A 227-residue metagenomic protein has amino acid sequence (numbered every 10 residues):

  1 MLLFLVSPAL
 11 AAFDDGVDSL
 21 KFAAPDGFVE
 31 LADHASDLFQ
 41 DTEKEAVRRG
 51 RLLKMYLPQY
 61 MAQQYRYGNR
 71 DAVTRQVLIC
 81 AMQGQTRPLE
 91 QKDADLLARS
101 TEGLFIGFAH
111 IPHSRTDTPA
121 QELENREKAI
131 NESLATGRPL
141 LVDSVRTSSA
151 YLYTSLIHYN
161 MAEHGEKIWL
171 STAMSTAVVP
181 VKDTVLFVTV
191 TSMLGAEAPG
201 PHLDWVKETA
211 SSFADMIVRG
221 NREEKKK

Functional and structural regions predicted by a protein language model:
M1-P8: Bacterial N-terminal signal peptides
A9-F13: Boundary at the C-terminal end of the N-terminal hydrophobic targeting segment
L20, A24-A32, F213: Short conserved aromatic/hydrophobic patches within beta-strands of well-structured domains
A23-G27, V145-A150, V178-V185: Short, solvent-exposed coil/turn segments at beta-strand boundaries
A24-D26, H34-A35, S155-Y159, V190-S192: A mature extracytoplasmic/lumenal domain signature
V29-I111: Secretory pathway targeting signatures of secreted, lumenal, and periplasmic proteins
E102-T176: Signature of long, low-cysteine stretches enriched in small and polar/charged residues
D183-K227: Surface-exposed amphipathic alpha-helical segments
